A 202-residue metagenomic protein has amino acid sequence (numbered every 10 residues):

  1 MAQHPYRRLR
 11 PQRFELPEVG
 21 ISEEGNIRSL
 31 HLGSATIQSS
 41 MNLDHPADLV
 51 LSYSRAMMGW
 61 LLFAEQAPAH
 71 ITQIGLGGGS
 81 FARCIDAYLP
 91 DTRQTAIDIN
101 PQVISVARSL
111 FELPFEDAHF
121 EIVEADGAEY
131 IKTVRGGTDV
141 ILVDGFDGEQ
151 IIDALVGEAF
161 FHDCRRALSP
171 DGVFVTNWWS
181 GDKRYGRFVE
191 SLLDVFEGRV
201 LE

Functional and structural regions predicted by a protein language model:
M1-P68, A87: Rossmann-like AdoMet
A2, A159-E202: C-terminal substrate-binding/active-site "lid" region of AdoMet-derived donor-dependent transferases
Q12, H45-P170: The AdoMet/dcAdoMet-binding core of the Class I SAM-like
V19-G20, Y53-S54, D126-I131, R184 (+1 more regions): Hydrophobic, well-ordered secondary-structure segments that either form specific early membrane-associated helices used
N26, R135-G137, G181-R184: Generic structural signal for short, solvent-exposed loop/turn connectors between secondary structure elements
S29, L142, V175: Short hydrophobic-acidic sequence motifs that mark active-site Asp/Glu residues
A35-S39, F146-E149, F174: A short, flexible beta-alpha/helix-coil linker loop
